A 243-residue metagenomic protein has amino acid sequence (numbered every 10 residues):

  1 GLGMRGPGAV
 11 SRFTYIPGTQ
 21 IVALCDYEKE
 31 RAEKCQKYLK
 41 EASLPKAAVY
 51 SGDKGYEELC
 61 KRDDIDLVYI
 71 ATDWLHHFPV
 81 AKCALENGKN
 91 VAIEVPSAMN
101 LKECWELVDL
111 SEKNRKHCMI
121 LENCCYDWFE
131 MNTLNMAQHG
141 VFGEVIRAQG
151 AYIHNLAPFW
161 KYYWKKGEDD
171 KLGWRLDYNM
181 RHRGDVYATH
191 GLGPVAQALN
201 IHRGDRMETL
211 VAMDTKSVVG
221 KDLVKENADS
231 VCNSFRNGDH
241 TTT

Functional and structural regions predicted by a protein language model:
G1-A42, V195: N-terminal Rossmann-like dinucleotide-binding module
V10-S11, Q36, E57-C60, A81-L85 (+5 more regions): Non-transmembrane alpha-helical segments in soluble domains of secreted/periplasmic/extracellular proteins
F13-I16, R62, D127, H139: Acidic-histidine catalytic/liganding microenvironments
A23, L67, R147: Short, Asp-centered acidic motifs that coordinate Mg2+ and/or phosphate in catalytic or ligand-binding sites
E41-V49, K113-H117: A short helix-to-beta-strand connector/capping loop
K46-I70: A structured beta-alpha segment of the ubiquitous adenosine-cofactor-binding alpha/beta core
L67, D73-W74, F78-Y126, G140: Beta-strand-loop-alpha-helix segment that lines the small-molecule cofactor/substrate pocket of alpha/beta enzymes
N114-M119, C124-T242: Predominantly a Rossmann-like dinucleotide-binding segment in NAD(P)-dependent oxidoreductases
